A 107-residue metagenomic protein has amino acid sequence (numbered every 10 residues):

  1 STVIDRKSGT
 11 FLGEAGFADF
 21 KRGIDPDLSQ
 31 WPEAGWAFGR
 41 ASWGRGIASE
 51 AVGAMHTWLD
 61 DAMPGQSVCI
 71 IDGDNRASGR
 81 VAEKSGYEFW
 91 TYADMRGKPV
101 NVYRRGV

Functional and structural regions predicted by a protein language model:
S1-V107: Acyl-donor (CoA/ACP) binding surface of acyl/acetyltransferases
